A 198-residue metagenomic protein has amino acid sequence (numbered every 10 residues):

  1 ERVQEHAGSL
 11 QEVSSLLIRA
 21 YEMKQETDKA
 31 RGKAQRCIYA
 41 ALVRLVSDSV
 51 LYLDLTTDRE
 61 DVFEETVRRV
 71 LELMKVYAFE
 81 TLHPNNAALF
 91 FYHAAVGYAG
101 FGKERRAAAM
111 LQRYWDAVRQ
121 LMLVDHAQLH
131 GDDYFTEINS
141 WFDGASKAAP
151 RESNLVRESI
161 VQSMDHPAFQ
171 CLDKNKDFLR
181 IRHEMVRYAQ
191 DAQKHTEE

Functional and structural regions predicted by a protein language model:
E1, R19-R31, D58-L73: Helix-turn-helix repeat elements of alpha-solenoid scaffolds
E1-V3, A34, L111: Hydrophobic/aromatic packing residues within the alpha-helices of TPR/SEL1-like helical repeat arrays
V3-Y21, W115-H126: Short, charge-rich amphipathic alpha-helical segments embedded in non-transmembrane helical bundles/solenoids
H6-L16, C37-L53, H83-F91, I160: Generic helix N-cap/helix-start motif at coil->alpha-helix transitions
S15-M23, S47-R59, A95-G97: Tandem amphipathic alpha-helical repeat scaffolds
A30-L42, W141-A145: Short N-terminal helix-initiation segments at or just after the protein's N-terminus
S49-V50, E60-N175, L179-R180, E184-E198: Alpha-helical protein-protein interaction modules
